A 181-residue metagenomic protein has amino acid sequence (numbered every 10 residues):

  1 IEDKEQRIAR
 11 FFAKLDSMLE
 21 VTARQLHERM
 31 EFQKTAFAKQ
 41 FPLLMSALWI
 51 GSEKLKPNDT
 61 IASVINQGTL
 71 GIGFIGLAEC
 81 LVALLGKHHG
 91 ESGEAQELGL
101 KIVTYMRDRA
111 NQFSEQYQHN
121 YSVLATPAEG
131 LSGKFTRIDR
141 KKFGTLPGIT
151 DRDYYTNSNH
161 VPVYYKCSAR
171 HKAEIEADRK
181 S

Functional and structural regions predicted by a protein language model:
I1-A83, H88: Structured mid-domain segments that build the active-site/substrate or prosthetic-cofactor binding neighborhood
Q25-L44, A95, A110-A125: Flexible, glycine/charged-enriched surface loops at secondary-structure junctions
M45-S52, V103-R109, E129-T136: Eukaryote-specific, cytoplasm-facing alpha-helical/coiled-coil scaffolding segments in long proteins
G90-A110: Short secondary-structure subsegments characteristic of cysteine-rich extracellular domains
N111-N159: Extended amphipathic alpha-helical segments with heptad-repeat/coiled-coil character used for oligomerization, fusion
Y165-K166, H171-D178: Charged, often glycine-enriched C-terminal and inter-domain segments that act as flexible interaction/assembly
S181: Conserved small/polar residues in nucleotide/adenosyl-binding loops
